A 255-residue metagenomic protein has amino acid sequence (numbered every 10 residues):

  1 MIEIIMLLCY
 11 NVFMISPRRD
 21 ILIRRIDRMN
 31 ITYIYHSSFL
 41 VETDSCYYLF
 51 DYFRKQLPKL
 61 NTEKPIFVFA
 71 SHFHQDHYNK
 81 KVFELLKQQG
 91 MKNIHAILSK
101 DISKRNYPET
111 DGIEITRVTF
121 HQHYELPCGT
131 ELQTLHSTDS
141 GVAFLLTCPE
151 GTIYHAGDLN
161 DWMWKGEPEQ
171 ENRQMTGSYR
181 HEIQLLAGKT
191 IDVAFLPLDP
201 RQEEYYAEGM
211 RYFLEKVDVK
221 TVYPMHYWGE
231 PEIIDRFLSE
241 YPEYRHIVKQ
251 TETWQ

Functional and structural regions predicted by a protein language model:
I15-E63, E114-T190, E252-Q255: Core dinuclear metal-dependent hydrolase active-site scaffold
M29-H36, H95, P108-Y124, Y206-Q255: Binuclear metal-ion centers of metallo-dependent hydrolases, dominated by the metallo-beta-lactamase
L49-F50, F69, I153-A156, F195 (+1 more regions): Structural motif
R54-D101, Q184-F195: Active-site metal-binding motif and surrounding structural segment of the metallo-beta-lactamase
K55-L57, H74-Y78, I102-N106, S140-V142 (+3 more regions): Active-site environment of divalent metal-dependent phosphoester hydrolases
S178-L185, E203-Y212: A short, acidic, amphipathic alpha-helical segment used as a generic capping/interface helix at domain edges
